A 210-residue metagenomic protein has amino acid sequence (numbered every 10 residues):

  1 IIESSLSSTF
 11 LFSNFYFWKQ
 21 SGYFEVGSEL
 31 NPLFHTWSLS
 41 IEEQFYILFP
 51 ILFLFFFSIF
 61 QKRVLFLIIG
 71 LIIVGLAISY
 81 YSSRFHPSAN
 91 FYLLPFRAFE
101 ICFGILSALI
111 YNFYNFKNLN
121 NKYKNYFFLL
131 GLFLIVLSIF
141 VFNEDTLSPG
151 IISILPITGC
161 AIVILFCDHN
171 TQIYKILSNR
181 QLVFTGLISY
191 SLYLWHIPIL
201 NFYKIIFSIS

Functional and structural regions predicted by a protein language model:
I1-S210: Membrane-interface helix/loop caps of multi-pass membrane proteins
